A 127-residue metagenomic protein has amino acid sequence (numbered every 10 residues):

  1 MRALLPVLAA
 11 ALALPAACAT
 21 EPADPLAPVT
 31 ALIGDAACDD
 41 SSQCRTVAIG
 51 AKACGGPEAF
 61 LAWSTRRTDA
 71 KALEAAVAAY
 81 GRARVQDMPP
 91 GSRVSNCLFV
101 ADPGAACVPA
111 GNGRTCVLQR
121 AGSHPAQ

Functional and structural regions predicted by a protein language model:
M1-L4: Positively charged n-region of N-terminal signal peptides that target proteins for export
P6-P15: Bacterial N-terminal signal peptides
A19-T20: Bacterial signal peptide processing site
P28-R45, I49-G50: Extracytoplasmic/periplasm-facing segments of secreted or lipoprotein envelope proteins
R45-G55, F60-T65, A105, R114-C116 (+1 more regions): Extracellular/mature segments of secreted proteins
A53-R84: Mature extracytoplasmic domains of secretory-pathway proteins
D87-Q127: Short flanking/linker segments adjacent to small metal-binding domains or redox-active Cys/His motifs
